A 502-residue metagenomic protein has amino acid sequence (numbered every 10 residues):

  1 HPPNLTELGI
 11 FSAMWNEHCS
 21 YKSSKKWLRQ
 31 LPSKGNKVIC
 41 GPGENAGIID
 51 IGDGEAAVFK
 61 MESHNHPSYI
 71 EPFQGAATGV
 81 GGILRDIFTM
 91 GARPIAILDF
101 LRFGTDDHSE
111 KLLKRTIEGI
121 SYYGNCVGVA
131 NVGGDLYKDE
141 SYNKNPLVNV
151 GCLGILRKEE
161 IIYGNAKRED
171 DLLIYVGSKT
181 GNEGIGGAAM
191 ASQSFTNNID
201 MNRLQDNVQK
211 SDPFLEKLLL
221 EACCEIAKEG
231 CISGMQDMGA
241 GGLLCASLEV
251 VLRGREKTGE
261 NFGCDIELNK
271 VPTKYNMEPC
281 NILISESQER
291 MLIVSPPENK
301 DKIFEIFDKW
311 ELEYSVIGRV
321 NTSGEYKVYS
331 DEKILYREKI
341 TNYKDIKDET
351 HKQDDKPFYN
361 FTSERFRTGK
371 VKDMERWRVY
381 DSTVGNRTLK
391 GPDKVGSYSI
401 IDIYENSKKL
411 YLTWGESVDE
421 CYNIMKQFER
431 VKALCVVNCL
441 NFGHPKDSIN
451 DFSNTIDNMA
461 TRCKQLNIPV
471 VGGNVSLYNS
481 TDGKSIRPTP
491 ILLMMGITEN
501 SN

Functional and structural regions predicted by a protein language model:
H1-N502: Glycine/proline-enriched, intrinsically flexible loops and inter-domain linkers
